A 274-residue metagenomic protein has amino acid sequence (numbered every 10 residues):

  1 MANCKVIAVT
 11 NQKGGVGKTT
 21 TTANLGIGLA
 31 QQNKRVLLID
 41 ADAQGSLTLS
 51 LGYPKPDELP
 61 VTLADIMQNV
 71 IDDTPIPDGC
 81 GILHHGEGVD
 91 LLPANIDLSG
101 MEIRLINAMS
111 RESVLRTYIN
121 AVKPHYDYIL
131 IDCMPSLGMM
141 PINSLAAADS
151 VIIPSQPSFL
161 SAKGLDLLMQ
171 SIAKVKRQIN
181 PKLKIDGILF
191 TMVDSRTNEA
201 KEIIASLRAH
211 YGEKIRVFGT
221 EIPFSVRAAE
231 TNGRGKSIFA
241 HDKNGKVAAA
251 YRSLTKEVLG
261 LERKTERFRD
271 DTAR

Functional and structural regions predicted by a protein language model:
M1-R274: P-loop NTP-binding core
